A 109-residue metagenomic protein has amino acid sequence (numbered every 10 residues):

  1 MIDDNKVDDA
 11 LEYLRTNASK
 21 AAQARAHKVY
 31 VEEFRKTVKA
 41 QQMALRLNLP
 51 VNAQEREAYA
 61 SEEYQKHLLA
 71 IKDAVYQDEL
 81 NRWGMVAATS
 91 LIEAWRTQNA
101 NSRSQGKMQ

Functional and structural regions predicted by a protein language model:
M1-D4, S104-Q109: Short acidic DE-rich linear segments
M1-S19: Short, charge-rich amphipathic alpha-helices with coiled-coil/heptad character
D3, N17, V51-A53, H67 (+1 more regions): Generic alpha-helix initiation/capping and coil-helix boundary signal
A10-L11, S61, T97-Q105: Short A/G/S/P-biased low-complexity tracts
R25-K28, E32, K36-T37, L69-S102: Long amphipathic alpha-helical coiled-coil segments
K28-R56: Extended alpha-helical coiled-coil "stalk/arm" regions that act as elongated linkers or oligomerization scaffolds
L47-Y76: Short, glycine/alanine-rich amphipathic alpha-helical segment that often forms an alpha-turn-alpha hairpin
